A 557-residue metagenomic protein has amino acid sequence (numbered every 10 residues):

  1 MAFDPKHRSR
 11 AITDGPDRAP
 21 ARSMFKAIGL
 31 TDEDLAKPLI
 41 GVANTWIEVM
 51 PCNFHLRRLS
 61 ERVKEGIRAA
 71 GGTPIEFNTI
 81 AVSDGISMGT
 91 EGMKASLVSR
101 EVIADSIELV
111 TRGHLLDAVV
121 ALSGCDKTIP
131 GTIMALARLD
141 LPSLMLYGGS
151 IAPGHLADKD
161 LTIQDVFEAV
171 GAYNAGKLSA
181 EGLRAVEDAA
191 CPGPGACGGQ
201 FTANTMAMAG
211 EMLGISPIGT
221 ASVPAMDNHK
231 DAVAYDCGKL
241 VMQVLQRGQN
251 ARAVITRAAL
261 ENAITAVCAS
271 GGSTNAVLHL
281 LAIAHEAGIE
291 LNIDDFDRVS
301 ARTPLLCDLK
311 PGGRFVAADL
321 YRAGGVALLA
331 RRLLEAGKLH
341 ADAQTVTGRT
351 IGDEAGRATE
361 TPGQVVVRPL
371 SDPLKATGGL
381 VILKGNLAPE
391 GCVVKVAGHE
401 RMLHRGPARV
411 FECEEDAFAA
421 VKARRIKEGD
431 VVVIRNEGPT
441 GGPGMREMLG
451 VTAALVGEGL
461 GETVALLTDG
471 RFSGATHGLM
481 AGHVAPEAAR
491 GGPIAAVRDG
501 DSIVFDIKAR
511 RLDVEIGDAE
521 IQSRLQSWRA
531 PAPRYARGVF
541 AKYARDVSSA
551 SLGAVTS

Functional and structural regions predicted by a protein language model:
M1-F54, L59-I80, G85-I86, E91-S96 (+3 more regions): Catalytic or ion-coupling anion/metal-binding cores of large enzyme and transporter domains
S96-D105: Glycine-rich, highly charged phosphate/nucleotide-binding loops
T111-T132, L144-Y147: A short, small-residue-rich loop immediately preceding and capping a beta-strand
